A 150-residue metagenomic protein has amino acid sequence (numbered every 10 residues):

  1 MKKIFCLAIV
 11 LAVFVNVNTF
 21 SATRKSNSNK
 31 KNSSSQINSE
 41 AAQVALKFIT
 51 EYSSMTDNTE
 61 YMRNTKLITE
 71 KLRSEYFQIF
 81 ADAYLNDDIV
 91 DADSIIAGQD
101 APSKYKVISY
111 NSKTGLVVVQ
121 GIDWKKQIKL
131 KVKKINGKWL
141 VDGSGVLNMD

Functional and structural regions predicted by a protein language model:
I4-V13: Sec-dependent N-terminal signal peptides
T19-A22: Boundary at the C-terminal end of the N-terminal hydrophobic targeting segment
K30-N38, N58-M62, V118-V119: Second-shell loop/turn segments in exported
Q36-D57: Short, aromatic-enriched amphipathic alpha-helices that serve as compact interaction elements
S53-L85: Short, solvent-exposed secondary-structure junction/capping segments
R73-W124: Surface-exposed, charged secondary-structure patches
Q127-D150: Short beta-strand edge/turn micro-motifs at domain boundaries
